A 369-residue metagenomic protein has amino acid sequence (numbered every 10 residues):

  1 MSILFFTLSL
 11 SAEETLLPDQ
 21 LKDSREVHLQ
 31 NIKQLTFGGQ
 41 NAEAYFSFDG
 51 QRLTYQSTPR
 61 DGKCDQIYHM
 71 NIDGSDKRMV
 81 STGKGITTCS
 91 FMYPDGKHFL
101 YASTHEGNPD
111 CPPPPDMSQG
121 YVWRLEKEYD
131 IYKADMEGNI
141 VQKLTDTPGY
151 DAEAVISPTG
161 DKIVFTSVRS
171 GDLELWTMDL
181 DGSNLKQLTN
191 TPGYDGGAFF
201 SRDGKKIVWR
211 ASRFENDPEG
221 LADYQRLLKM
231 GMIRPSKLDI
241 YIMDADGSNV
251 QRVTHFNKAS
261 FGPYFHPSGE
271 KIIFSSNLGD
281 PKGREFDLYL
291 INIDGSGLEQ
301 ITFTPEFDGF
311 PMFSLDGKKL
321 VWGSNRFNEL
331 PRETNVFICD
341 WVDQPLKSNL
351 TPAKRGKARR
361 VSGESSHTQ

Functional and structural regions predicted by a protein language model:
D19-Q40, N71-I86, A134-Y150, M178-Y194 (+5 more regions): Multi-bladed beta-propeller domains
Q20-K22, N31-K63: Beta-strand-rich domains and repeat architectures in extracellular enzymes and scaffolds, especially beta-propellers
F37-Q40, S57-Q66, T82-I86, A102-D130 (+8 more regions): A flexible loop/linker signature enriched in serine peptidases of the S9 family
F48-D49, P94-D95, P158-T159, R202-D203 (+2 more regions): Residue-level detector of Asp-centered blade-edge/turn motifs that repeat once per structural unit in beta-propeller
D65-S103: Blade-loop segments of beta-propeller domains
M312-A353: Blade-level signature of beta-propeller repeat domains, shared across WD40, Kelch, NHL, RCC1 and BNR/Asp-box propellers
